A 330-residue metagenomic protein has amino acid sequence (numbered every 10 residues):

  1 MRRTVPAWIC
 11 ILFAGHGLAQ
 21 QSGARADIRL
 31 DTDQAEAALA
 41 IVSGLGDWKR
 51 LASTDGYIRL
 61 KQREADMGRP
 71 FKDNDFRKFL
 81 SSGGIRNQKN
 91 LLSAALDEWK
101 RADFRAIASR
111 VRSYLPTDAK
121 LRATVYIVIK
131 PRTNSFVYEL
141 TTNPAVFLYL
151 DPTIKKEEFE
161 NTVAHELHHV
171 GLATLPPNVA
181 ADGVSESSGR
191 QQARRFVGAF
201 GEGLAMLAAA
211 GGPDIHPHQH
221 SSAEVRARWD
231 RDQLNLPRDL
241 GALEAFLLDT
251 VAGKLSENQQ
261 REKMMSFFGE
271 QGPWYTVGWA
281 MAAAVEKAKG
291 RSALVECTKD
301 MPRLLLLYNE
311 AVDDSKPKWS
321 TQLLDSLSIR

Functional and structural regions predicted by a protein language model:
M1-T4: Positively charged n-region of N-terminal signal peptides that target proteins for export
P6-G17: Bacterial N-terminal signal peptides
Q20-I85, P317-I329: N-terminal mature-domain "stem" immediately C-terminal to a signal peptide or N-terminal signal-anchor/transmembrane
A37, E202-A210, V277-A284: Short, hydrophobic/amphipathic alpha-helical patches that form generic packing surfaces within helical domains
K49, K120-L121, I215-Q219, K287-V295: Substrate-binding/catalytic groove segments of enzymes that remodel or degrade extracellular structural polymers
A52-P116, P131-N134, M265-A284, A288-L294 (+1 more regions): Compact alpha-helical subdomains of small soluble proteins
S81-R226: Acidic/His-rich structured neighborhood in mature extracellular/periplasmic domains
V225-R330: Pan-zinc metallopeptidase signature
